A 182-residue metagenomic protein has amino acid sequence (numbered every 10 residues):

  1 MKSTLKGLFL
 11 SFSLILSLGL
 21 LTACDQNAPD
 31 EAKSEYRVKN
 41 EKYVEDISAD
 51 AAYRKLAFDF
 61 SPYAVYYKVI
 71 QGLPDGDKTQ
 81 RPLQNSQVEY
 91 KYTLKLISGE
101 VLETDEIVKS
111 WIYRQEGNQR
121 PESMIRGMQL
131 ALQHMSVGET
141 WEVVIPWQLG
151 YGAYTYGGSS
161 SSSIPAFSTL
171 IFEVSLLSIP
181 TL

Functional and structural regions predicted by a protein language model:
K2-L8, C24-L182: Cross-family detector of peptidyl-prolyl cis-trans isomerase
L8-L16: Sec-dependent N-terminal signal peptides
G19-A23: C-terminal motif of bacterial Sec signal peptides marking the signal peptidase cleavage site
